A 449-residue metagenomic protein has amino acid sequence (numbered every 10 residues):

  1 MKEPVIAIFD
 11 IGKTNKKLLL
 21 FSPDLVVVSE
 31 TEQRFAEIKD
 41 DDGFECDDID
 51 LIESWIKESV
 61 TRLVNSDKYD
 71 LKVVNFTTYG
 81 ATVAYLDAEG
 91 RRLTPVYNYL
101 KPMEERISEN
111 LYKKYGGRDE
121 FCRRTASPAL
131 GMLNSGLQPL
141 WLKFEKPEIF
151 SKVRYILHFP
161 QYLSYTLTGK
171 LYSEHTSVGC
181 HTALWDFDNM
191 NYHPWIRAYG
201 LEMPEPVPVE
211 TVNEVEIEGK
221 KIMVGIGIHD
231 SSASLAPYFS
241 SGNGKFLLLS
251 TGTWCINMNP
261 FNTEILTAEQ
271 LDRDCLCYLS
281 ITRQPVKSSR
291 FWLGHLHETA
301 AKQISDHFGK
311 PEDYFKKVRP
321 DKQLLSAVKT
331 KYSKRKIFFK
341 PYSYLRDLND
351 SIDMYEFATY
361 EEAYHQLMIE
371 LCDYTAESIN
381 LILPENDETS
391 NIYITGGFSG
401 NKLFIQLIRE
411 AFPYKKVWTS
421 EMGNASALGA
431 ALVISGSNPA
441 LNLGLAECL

Functional and structural regions predicted by a protein language model:
M1-P95, R106, N110, K152 (+5 more regions): N-terminal glycine/serine-rich phosphate-binding loop of ATP-dependent small-molecule kinases, especially carbohydrate
I8, K113-A126, L140-K152, H158 (+5 more regions): Active-site core segments that coordinate phosphate-bearing ligands/cofactors across diverse enzyme families
K17, E58-K72, N134-W141, K146-P147 (+1 more regions): Conserved phosphate-binding loops in N-terminal lobes of ATP-dependent enzymes of the actin/Hsp70/sugar-kinase
I38-K39, E105-R106, T211-V215, N424-A427: A short acidic, often aromatic-flanked loop/helix-cap motif at beta-alpha or helix-coil junctions that lines enzyme
N65-N98, S127-L133, S164-D186, E214-E216: Short beta-strand-loop/turn "lid" adjacent to the catalytic site in phosphate-handling enzymes
T77-T82, V209-T211, T251-W254, S390-S399: Glycine-rich beta-strand-to-loop/alpha-helix junction loops that act as flexible
K101: Carbohydrate-associated surface elements
P194-T211: A conserved helix-loop-beta module that forms one wall/lid of the active-site cleft in ATP-utilizing catalytic domains
